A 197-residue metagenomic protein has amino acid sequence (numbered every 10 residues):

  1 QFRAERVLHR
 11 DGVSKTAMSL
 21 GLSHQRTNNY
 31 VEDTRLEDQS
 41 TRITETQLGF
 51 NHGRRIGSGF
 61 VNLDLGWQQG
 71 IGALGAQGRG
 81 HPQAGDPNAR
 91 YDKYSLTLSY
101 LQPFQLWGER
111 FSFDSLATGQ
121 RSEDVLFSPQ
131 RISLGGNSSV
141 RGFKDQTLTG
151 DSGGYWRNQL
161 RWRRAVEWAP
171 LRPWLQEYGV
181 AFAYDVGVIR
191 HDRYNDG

Functional and structural regions predicted by a protein language model:
G12-D33, Q47: Polar, glycine-rich mid-to-C-terminal structural blocks that act as macromolecule-binding/assembly scaffolds
N28-D192: C-terminal outer-membrane beta-barrel translocator/porin domains of Gram-negative envelope proteins and their
R193-G197: C-terminal beta-signal and terminal closure region of outer-membrane beta-barrel proteins
